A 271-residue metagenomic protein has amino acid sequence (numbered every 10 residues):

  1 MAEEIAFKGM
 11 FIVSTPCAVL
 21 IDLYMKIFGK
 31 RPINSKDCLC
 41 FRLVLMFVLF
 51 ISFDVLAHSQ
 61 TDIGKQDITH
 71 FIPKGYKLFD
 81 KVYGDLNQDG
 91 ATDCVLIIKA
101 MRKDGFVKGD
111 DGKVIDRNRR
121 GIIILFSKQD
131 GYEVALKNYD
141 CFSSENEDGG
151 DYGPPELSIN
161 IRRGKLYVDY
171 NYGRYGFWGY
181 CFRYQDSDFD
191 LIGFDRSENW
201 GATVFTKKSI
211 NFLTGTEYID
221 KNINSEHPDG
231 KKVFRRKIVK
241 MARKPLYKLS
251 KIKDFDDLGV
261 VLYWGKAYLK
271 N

Functional and structural regions predicted by a protein language model:
M1-C40: N-terminal secretory signal peptides that target proteins for export/translocation
R42-D54: Bacterial N-terminal signal peptides
H58-K74, D130-G153, P245, D254-D257: Blade-edge motifs of beta-propeller repeat domains
I63, G105-Y139, F182-Y184: Beta-propeller blade repeat segments, especially FG-GAP/WD-type strand-to-loop junctions in 6- to 7-bladed propeller
K77-L86, P154-R163: Beta-propeller blade termini
L86-I98, R162-D169: Acidic/hydrophobic-patterned starts of short beta strands in beta-sheet-rich repeat architectures
M101-K103: Short glycine/acidic-enriched loop and turn motifs that connect beta-strands
E156-N271: Acidic, small-residue rich beta-repeat scaffolds with periodic aromatic anchors
